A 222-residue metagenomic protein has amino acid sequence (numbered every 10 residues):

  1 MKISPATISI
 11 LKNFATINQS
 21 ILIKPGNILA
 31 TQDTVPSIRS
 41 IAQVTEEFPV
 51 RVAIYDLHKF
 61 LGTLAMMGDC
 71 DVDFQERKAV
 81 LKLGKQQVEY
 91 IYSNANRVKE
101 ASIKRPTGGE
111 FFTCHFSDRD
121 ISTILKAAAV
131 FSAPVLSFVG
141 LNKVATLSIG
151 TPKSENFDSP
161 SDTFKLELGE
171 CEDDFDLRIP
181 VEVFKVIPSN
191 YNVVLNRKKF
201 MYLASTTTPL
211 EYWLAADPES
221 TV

Functional and structural regions predicted by a protein language model:
M1-S93, G109-V222: DNA polymerase processivity clamps
S102-T107: Secondary-structure "cap/kink" motif recognition
